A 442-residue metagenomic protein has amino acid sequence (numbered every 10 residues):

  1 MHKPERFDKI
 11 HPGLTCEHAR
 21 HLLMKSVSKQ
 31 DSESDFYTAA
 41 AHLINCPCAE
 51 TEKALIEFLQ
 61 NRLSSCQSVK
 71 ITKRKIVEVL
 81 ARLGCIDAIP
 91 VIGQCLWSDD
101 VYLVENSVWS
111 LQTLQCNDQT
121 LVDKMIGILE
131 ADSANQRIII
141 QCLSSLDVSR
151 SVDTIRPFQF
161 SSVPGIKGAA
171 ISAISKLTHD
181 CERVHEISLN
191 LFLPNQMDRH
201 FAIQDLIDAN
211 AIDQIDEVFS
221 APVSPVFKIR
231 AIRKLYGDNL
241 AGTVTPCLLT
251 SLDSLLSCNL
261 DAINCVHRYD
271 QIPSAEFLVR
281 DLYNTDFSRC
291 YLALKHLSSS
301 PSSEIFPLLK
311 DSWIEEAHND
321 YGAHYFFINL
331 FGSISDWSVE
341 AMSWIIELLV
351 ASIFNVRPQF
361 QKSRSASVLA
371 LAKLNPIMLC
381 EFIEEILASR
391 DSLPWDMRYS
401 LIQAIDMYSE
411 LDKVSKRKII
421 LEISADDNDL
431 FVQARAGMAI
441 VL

Functional and structural regions predicted by a protein language model:
H2-L14, S34-C48, K70-C85, Q94 (+15 more regions): Structural detector for internal amphipathic alpha-helices that build alpha-solenoid repeat scaffolds
G13-V27, C46-S64, C85-W97, C116-L129 (+9 more regions): Amphipathic alpha-helical scaffolding segments comprising HEAT/armadillo-like alpha-solenoid repeats
Q30-S32, R62, S68-V69, D99-Y102 (+10 more regions): Short inter-helical turns and helix N-cap capping residues of alpha-solenoid HEAT/ARM repeat scaffolds
